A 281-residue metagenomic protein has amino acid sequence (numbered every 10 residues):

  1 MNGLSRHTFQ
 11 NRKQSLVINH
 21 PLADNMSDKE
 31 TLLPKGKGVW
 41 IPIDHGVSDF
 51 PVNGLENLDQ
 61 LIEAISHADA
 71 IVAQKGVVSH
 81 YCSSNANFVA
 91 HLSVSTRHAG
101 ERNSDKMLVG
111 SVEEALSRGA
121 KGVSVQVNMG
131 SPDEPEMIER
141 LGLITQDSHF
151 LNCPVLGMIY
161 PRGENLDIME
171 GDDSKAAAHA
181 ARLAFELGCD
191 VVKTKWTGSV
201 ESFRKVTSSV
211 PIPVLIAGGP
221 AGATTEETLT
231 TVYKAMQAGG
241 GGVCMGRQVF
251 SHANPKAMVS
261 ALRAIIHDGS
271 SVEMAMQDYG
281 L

Functional and structural regions predicted by a protein language model:
M1-D44, G76-N85, R204, A275-L281: N-terminal amphipathic alpha-helix/helix-capping segment at the start of soluble metabolic enzymes
M26-D28, E56-N57, N254, S270-S271: Poly-acidic low-complexity segments
K35-S83, N87-I216, G222-M245, V259-A264 (+1 more regions): Alpha/beta enzyme core
G198, A253-N254: Short beta->alpha linker loops
R247-S251: A short, acidic, flexible beta-alpha connecting loop/helix-capping segment that sits on the rim of active
